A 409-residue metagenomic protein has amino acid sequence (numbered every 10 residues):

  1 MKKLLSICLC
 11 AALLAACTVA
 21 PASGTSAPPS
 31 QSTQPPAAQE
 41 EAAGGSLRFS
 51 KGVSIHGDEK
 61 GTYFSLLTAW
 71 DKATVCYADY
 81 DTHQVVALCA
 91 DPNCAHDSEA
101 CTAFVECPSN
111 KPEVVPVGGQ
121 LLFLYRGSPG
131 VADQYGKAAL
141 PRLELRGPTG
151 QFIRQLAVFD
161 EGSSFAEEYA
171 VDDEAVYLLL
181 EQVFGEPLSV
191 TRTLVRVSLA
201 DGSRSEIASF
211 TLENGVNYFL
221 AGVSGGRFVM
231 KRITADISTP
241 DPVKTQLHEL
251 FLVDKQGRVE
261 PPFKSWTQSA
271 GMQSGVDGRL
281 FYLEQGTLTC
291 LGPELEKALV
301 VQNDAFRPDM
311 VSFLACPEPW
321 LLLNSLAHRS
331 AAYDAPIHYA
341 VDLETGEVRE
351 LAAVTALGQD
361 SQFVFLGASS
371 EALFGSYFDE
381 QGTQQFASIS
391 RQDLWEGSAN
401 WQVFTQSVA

Functional and structural regions predicted by a protein language model:
M1-C8: Positively charged n-region of N-terminal signal peptides that target proteins for export
L13-A16: C-terminal motif of bacterial Sec signal peptides marking the signal peptidase cleavage site
T18-A27: Bacterial lipoprotein signal-peptidase II cleavage site
A20, Q31-R48, W70-C101, A132-D160 (+5 more regions): Surface-exposed loop/turn elements that mediate protein-protein interactions on large endomembrane-trafficking
P36, L47, P112-L121, Y125-A132 (+5 more regions): Intrinsically disordered, low-complexity prosegments and terminal tails associated with secretory/extracytoplasmic
S46-D58, S98-P116, E161-D173, L212-G225 (+4 more regions): Repeated scaffold domains used in trafficking and secretory/extracellular systems, primarily beta-propellers
Y63-L66, F123-Y125, Y177-L180, F228-R232 (+3 more regions): Residue position within the beta-strands of beta-propeller blades
L66, H96, C101-F104, Y125-R126: Solvent-exposed, non-transmembrane segments of extracytoplasmic/periplasmic domains
